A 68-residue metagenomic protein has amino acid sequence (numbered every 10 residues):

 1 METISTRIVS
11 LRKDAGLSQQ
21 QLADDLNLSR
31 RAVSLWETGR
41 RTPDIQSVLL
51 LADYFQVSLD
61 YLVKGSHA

Functional and structural regions predicted by a protein language model:
E2, K13-D14, T42, D53: Short amphipathic helical patch at the helix-1/turn junction of helix-turn-helix
I4, I8, S29, S58-L59: Hydrophobic side chains within well-formed alpha-helices
T6-D25, L50: Short basic helix-loop element that most often maps to the first helix and adjoining turn of HTH DNA-binding modules
I8, L22-A23, V33-W36, L62: Conserved hydrophobic/aromatic packing and binding residues within compact polymer-binding modules
N27, Q46-Y61: DNA major-groove recognition helix of helix-turn-helix/homeodomain DNA-binding modules
L28-P43, K64: Recognition helix of helix-turn-helix/homeodomain-like DNA-binding domains that insert into the DNA major groove
Y61-A68: Short amphipathic recognition helices of helix-turn-helix/homeodomain-type DNA-binding modules
